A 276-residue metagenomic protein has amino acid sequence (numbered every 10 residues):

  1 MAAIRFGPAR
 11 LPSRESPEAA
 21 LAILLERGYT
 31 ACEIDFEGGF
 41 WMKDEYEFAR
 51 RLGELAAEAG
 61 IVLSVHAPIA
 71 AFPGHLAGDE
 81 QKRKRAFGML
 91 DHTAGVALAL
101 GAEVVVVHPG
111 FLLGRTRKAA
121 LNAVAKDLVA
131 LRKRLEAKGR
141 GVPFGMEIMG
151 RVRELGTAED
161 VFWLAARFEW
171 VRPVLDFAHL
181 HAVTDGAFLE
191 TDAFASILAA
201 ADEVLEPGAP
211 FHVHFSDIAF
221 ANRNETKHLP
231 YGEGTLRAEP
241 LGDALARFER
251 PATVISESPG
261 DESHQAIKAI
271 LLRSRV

Functional and structural regions predicted by a protein language model:
M1-H92, V276: N-terminal pre-domain/capping segments
I4-R10, C32-I34, L63-A67, V105-V107 (+4 more regions): Hydrophobic faces of well-ordered beta-strands that scaffold small-molecule active sites in alpha/beta enzyme cores
R10-A19, D35-F48, P73-A77, L112-R117 (+4 more regions): Acidic-and-aromatic substrate-binding clefts and catalytic sites of carbohydrate-active enzymes
L21-G28, K43-V65, H92-G101, R132-G139 (+3 more regions): Acidic (Asp/Glu)-rich catalytic clusters
C32, L131-K227: Acidic/histidine-rich catalytic cores of soluble enzymes
E45-R51, R83, F87-L90, L121-L128 (+3 more regions): Charged helix-capping and loop-helix junction motifs
H75-L175: Active-site acidic/histidine proton-transfer and metal-coordination neighborhood in alpha/beta enzyme cores
D261-V276: C-terminal helical cap(s) of enzyme catalytic domains, especially alpha/beta-barrels
